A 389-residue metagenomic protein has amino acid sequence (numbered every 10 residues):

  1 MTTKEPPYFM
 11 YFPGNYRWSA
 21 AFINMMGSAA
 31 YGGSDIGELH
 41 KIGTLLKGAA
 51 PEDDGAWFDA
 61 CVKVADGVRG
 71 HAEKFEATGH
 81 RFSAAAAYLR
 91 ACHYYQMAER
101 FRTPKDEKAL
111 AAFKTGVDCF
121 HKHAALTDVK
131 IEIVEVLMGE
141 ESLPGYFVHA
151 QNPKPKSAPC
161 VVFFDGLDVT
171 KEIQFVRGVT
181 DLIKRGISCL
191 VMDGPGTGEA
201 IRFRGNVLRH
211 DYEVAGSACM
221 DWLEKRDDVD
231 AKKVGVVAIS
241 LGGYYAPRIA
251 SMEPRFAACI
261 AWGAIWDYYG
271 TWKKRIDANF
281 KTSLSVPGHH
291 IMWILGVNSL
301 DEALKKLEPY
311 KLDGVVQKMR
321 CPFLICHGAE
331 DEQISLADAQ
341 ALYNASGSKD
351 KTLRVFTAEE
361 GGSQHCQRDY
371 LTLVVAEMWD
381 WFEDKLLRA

Functional and structural regions predicted by a protein language model:
D59-V68, L110-K154: N-terminal cap/lid segment of alpha/beta-hydrolase-fold proteins
Q96, D221-D277: Primarily recognizes the serine-hydrolase "nucleophile elbow" in alpha/beta-hydrolase and SGNH/GDSL folds
K156-G166: Short beta-strand element of the alpha/beta-hydrolase
L167-T180, D338: The serine-hydrolase catalytic nucleophile loop
D181-E199: Conserved alpha/beta-hydrolase
N206-D228, R248, V374: Alpha/beta-hydrolase active-site loop
S251-L304, C321, H327: Hydrolase active-site cap/lid region
V297-E359, L373-A376, E383: Serine-hydrolase catalytic core
